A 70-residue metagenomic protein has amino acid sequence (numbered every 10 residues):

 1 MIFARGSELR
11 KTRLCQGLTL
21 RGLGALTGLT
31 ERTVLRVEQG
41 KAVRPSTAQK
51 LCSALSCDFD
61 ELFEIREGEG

Functional and structural regions predicted by a protein language model:
M1-C15: A short, Lys/Arg-rich alpha-helix, primarily the initiator
L9, L23-G24, V34-V37, L62: Conserved hydrophobic/aromatic packing and binding residues within compact polymer-binding modules
R10, R21, Q49: Residues within the helices of the helix-turn-helix
R13, G24, C52: The alpha-helix within a helix-turn-helix
G28-A42: Recognition helix of helix-turn-helix/homeodomain-like DNA-binding domains that insert into the DNA major groove
G40-S53: Short, basic-rich loop-to-helix N-cap that marks the start of a DNA-contacting helix
S56-G70: Short C-terminal boundary/hinge segments that cap the last helix of small helical domains
